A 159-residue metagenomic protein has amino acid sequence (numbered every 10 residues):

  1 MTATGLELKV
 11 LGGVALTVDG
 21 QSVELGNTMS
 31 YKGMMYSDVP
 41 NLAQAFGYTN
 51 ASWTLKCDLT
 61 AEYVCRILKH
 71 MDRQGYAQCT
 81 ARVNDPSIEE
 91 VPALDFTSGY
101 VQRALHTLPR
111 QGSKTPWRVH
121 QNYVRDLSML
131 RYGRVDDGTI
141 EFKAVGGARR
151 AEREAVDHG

Functional and structural regions predicted by a protein language model:
A3-M71: Glycine/threonine-rich phosphate-binding loop and adjacent beta-strand/alpha-helix elements that clamp
A43-G159: C-terminal, flexible cofactor-proximal segment of oxidoreductases
